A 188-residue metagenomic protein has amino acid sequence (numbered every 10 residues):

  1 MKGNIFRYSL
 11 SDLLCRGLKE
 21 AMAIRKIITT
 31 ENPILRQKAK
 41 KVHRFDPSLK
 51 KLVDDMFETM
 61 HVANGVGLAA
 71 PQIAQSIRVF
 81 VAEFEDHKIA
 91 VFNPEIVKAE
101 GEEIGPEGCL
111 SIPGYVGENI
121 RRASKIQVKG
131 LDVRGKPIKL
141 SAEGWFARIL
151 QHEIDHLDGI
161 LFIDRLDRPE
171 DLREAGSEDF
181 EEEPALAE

Functional and structural regions predicted by a protein language model:
K2-E188: Positively charged
